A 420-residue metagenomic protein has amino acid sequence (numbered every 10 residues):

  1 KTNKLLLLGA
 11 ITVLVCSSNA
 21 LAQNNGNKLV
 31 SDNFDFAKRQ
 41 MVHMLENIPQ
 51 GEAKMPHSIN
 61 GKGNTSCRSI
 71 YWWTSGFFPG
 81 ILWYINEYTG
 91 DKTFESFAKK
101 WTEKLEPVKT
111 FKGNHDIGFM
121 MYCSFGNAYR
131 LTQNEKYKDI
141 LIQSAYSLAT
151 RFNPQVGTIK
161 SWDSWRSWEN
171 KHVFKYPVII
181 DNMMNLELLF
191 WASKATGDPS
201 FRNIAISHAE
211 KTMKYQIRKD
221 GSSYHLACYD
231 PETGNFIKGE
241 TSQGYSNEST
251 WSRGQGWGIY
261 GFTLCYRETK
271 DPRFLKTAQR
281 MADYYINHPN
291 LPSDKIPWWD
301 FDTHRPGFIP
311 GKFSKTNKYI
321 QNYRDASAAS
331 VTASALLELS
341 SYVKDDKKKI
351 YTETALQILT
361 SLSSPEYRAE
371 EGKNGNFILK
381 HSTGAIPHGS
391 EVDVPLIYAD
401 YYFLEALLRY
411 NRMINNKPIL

Functional and structural regions predicted by a protein language model:
K1-K28: Bacterial Sec-dependent N-terminal signal peptides
Q23-L420: Glycan-recognition and catalytic cores of secretory/periplasmic carbohydrate-active enzymes
